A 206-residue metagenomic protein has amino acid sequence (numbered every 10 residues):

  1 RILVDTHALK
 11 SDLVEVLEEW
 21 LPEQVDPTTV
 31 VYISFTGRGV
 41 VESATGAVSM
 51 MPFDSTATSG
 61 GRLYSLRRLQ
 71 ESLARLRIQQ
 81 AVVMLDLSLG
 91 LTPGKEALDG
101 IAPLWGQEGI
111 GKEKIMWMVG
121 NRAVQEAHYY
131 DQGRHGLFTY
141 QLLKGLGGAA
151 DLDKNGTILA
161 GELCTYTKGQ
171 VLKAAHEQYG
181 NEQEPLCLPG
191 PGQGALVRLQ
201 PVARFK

Functional and structural regions predicted by a protein language model:
R1-K206: Cysteine endopeptidase catalytic domains of the caspase/legumain-like
